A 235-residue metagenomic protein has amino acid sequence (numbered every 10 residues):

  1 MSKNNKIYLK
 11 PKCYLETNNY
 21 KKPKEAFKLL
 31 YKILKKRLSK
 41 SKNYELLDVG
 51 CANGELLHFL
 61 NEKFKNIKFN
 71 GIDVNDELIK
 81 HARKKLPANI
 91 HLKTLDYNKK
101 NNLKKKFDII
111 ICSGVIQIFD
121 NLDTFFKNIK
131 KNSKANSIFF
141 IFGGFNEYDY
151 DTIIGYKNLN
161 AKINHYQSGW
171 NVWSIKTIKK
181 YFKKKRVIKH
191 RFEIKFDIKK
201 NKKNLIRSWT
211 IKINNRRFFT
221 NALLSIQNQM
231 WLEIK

Functional and structural regions predicted by a protein language model:
M1-L38: Conserved class I S-adenosyl-L-methionine
A52: Conserved glycine-rich SAM-binding loop
E55-K99: Class I SAM-dependent methyltransferase SAM/SAH-binding core
I111: A conserved beta-strand element that flanks and buttresses the S-adenosyl-L-methionine
D123-A135: A short glycine-rich, Lys/Arg-flanked "PGG" loop and its adjoining helix->strand segment in the class I
F140-K162: Conserved class I S-adenosyl-L-methionine
I154-K157, K189-K235: A C-terminal cap/extension of S-adenosyl-L-methionine-dependent methyltransferases that defines the acceptor-substrate
N160-T177: Acceptor-substrate binding/catalytic loop of class I
